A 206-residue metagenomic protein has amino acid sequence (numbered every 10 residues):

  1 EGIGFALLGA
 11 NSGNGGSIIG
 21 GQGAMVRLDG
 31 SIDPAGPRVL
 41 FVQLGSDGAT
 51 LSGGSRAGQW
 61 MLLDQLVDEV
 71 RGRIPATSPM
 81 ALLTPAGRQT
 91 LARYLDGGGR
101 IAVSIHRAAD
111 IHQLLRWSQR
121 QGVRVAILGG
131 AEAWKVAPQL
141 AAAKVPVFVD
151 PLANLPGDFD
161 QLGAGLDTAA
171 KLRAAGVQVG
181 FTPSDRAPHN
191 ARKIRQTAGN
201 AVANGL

Functional and structural regions predicted by a protein language model:
G2-V125: Polyanionic/metal-chelating signatures
A6-L8, V147, G180: Hydrophobic residues within beta-strands of alpha/beta enzymes
G13-S17, A108-H112, G130-A137, L155 (+1 more regions): Active-site environment of divalent metal-dependent phosphoester hydrolases
L83-A86, H106-A109, E132, D160-A164 (+1 more regions): Short secondary-structure boundary/capping elements
R100, A141, D150-N154, F159-L206: His/Asp/Glu-enriched, well-ordered alpha-helical/loop segment that forms or immediately abuts the divalent-metal
A102-R107, R124-E132, L152-D158: Catalytic beta/alpha-barrel core
S118-V125, A141-F148, G176-Q178: Glycine-enriched alpha-helix->loop->beta-strand junction motifs that scaffold or abut catalytic
